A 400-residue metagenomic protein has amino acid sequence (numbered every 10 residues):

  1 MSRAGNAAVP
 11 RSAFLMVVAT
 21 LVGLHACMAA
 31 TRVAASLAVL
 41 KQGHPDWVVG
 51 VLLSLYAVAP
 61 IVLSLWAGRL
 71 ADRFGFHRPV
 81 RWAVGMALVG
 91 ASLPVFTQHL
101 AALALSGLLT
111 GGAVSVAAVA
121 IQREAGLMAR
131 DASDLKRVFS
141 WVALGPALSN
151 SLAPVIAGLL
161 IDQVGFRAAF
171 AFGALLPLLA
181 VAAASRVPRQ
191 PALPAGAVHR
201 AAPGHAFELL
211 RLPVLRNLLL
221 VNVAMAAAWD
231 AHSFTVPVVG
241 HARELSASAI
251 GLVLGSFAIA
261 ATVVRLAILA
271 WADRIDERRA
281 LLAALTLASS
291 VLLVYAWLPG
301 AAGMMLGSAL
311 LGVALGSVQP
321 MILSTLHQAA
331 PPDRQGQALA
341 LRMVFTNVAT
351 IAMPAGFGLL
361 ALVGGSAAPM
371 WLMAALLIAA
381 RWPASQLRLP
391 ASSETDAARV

Functional and structural regions predicted by a protein language model:
M1-R11, R189-L219, V400: Juxtamembrane intracellular "pre-TM" segments in multi-pass secondary transporters
A8-A57, R216-V221, A226-V239, R243: Helix-loop boundary and gating motifs at the non-cytosolic
A57-L65, N150-S151, A258-L266, T350-I351: Residue-level signature of mid-helix packing/kink "hotspots" within the transmembrane helices of 12-pass Major
L63-G75, I161, V264-D276, A361: Helix-to-loop junctions at the C-terminal end of transmembrane segments in multipass secondary transporters
R78-S92, A174, R279-L293: Structural signature of the two symmetry-related core transmembrane helices
A101-L109, A302-L310: Paired small-residue
L108-G145: Cytoplasmic helix-loop-helix junction between adjacent transmembrane helices in 12-TM secondary transporters
A174-A195, A380-R388: C-terminal membrane-cytosol helix-exit motif in multi-pass small-molecule transporters
